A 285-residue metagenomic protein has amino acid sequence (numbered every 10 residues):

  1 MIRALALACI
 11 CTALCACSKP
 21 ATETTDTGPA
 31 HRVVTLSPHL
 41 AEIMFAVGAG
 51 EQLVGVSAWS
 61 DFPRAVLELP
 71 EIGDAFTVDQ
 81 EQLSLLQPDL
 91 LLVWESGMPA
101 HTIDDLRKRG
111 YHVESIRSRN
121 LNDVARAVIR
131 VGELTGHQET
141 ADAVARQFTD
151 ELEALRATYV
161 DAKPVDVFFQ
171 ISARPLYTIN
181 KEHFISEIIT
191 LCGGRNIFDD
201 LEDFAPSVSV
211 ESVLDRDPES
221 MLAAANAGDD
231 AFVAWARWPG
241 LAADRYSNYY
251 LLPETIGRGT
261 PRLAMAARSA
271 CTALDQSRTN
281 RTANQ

Functional and structural regions predicted by a protein language model:
M1-A6: Bacterial N-terminal signal peptides that target proteins for export
A13-A16: C-terminal motif of bacterial Sec signal peptides marking the signal peptidase cleavage site
S18-A30: Bacterial Sec signal peptide processing site at the extreme N-terminus
R32-L86, L90-G97, T102, I197 (+1 more regions): A short, structured surface patch at a secondary-structure boundary
R32-M44, E139-C192, R281-Q285: Basic- and aromatic-lined ligand-binding clefts that recognize polyanionic substrates
S57, E182-A205, A225, Y246 (+1 more regions): His/Asp/Glu-enriched short active-site or ligand-binding loop at hydrolase and phosphoryl-transfer sites
Q80-Q87, R109, S207-D217: Short helices/loops that flank or line small-molecule/ion binding pockets
D123-E133, D142, A223-Q285: Structured C-terminal subdomain patch of bacterial secreted/periplasmic proteins
